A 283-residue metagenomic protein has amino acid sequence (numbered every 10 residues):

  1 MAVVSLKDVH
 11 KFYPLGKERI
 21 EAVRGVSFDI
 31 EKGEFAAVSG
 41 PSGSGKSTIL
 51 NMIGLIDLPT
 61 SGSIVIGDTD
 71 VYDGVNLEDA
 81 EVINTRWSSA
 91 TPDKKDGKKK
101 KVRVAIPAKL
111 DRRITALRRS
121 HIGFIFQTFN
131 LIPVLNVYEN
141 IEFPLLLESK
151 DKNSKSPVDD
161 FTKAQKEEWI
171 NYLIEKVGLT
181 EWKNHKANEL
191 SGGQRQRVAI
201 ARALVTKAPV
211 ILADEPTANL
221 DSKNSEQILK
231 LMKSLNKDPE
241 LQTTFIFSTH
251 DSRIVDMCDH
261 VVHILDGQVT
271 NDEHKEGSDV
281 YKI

Functional and structural regions predicted by a protein language model:
G54: Helix-to-loop junction immediately C-terminal to a conserved catalytic motif
G62-A105, S154-V158: Conserved ABC transporter NBD signature motif
S120, L231-F247: Conserved catalytic loops of ABC-family nucleotide-binding domains
L135-P144, D151: Short coil-to-helix segment of the ABC ATPase nucleotide-binding domain corresponding to the Q-loop/switch region
K186-L190, Q194-Q196: Conserved ABC ATPase signature
V205-P209: A short, proline-enriched helix->beta-strand linker immediately N-terminal to the Walker B motif in ABC-type P-loop
I211-D214: Catalytic Walker B motif of ABC-type/P-loop ATPase nucleotide-binding domains
